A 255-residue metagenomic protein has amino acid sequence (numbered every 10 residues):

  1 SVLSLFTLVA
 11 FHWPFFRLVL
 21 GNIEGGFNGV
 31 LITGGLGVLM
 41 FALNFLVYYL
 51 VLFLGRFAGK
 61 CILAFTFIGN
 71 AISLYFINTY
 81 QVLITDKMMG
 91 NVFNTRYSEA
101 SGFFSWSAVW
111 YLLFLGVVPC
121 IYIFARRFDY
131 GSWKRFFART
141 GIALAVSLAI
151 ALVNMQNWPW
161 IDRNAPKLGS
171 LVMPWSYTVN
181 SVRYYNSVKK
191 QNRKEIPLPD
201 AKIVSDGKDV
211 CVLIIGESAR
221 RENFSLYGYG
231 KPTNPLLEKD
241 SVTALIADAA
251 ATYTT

Functional and structural regions predicted by a protein language model:
S1-S170: Transmembrane and membrane-interface helices of multi-pass, inner-membrane envelope-modifying transferases
N154-L213, S218-T255: Active-site-proximal alpha/beta segments of enzymes that process anionic O-linked groups
